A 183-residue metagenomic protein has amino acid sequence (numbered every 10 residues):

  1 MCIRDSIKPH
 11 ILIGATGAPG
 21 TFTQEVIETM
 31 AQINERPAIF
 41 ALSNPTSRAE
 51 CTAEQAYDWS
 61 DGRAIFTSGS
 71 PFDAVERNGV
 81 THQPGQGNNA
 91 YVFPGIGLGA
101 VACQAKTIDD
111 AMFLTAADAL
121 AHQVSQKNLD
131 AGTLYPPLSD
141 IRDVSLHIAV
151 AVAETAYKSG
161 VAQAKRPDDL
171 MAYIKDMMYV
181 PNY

Functional and structural regions predicted by a protein language model:
M1-D5: Conserved small/polar residues in nucleotide/adenosyl-binding loops
S6-L12, G17-I39: Rossmann-fold NAD(P) dinucleotide-binding segment
P9, P19, P37, P136-P137 (+2 more regions): Proline-rich intrinsically disordered, low-complexity coils
I13, I27-A31, A117, A153 (+1 more regions): Generic hydrophobic alpha-helical scaffold/packing signal
A41-P167: Adenosine-phosphate binding glycine-rich loop
D168-Y183: Short, amphipathic C-terminal "tail helix"
